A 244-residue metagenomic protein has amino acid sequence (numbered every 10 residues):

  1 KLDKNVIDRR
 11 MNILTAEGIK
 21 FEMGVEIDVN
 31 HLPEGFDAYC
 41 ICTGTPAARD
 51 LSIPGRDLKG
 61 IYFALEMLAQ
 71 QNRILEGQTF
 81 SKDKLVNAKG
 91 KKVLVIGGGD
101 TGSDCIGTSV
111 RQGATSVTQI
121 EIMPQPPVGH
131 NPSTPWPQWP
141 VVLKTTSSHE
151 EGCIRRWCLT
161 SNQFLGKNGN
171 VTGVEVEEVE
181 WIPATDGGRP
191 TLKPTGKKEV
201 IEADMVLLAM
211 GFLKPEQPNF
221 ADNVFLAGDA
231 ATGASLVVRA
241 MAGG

Functional and structural regions predicted by a protein language model:
K1-G244: Residues forming the flavin
